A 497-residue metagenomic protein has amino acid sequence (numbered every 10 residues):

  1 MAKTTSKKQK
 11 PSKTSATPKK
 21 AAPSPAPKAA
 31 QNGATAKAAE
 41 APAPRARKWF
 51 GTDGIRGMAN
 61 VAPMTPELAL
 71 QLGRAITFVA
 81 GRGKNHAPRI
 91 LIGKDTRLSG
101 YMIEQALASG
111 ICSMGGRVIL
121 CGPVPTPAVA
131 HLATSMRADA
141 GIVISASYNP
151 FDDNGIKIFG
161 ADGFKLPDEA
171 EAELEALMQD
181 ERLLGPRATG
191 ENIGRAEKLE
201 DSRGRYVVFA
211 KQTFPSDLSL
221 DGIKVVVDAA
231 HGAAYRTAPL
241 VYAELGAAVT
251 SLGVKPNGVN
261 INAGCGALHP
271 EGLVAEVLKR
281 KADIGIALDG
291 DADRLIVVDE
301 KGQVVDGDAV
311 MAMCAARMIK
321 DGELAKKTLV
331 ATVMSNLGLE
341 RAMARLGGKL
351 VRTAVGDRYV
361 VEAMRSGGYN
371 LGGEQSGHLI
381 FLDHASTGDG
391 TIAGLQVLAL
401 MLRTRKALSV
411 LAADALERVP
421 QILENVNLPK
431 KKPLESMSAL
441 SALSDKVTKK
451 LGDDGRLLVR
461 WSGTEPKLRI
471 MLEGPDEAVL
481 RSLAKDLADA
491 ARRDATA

Functional and structural regions predicted by a protein language model:
A2-K13, P18-S109, S113-M114, D139 (+1 more regions): An N-terminal, well-structured beta->alpha segment
K37-R45, M58, N154-R280: Gly/Ser/Thr-enriched, mixed-charge loops and adjacent short helices that form phosphate/oxyanion-binding elements
D53, I92, V129, I142 (+11 more regions): Buried hydrophobic positions in well-ordered alpha/beta secondary-structure cores of metabolic enzymes
F78-R82, H86-D153, L240-V298: N-terminal small/polar loop signature for handling phosphorylated ligands or for N-terminal nucleophile
N85-D95, I119, K224-V226, T328-V333 (+2 more regions): Short glycine-rich phosphate-binding loop at a beta-alpha junction
G93-D95, V227-A229, D299, D383 (+1 more regions): Short glycine-centered, acidic/aromatic-flanked micro-motifs in structured strand/loop junctions that mark active-site
A128, A172-V208, E300-G373, I380-F381: Proline/glycine-rich low-complexity loops and linkers
A282-I284, D321-A497: Phosphate-binding and adjacent anionic-ligand microenvironments
